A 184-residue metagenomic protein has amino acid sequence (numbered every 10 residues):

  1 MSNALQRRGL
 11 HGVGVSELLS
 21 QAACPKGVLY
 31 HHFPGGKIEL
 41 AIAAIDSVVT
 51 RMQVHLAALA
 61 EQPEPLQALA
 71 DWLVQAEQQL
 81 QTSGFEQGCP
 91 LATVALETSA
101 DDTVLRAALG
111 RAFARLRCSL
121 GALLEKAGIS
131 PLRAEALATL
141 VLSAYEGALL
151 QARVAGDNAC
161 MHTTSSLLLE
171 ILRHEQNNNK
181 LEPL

Functional and structural regions predicted by a protein language model:
M1-L5, Y145: Short hydrophobic clusters on alpha-helical segments that form packing/core surfaces in small helical domains
A4-E39, A43: Helix-turn-helix
A57-Q87, A138-V141: Hydrophobic alpha-helical connector segments
P63, A107-A108, K126-L142, G156-A159 (+1 more regions): All-alpha amphipathic helical-bundle segments outside canonical DNA-binding/catalytic cores that form hydrophobic
Q67-D71, T82-A107: Amphipathic alpha-helical segments used for helix-helix packing
Q79-T82, A122, L142-A159, I171-N177: Amphipathic C-terminal alpha-helical segment
A92, L132-Q151, T163, L167-E170: Hydrophobic alpha-helical segments that form the core of small-molecule binding pockets and/or dimer interfaces
D101-T103, F113-L137, H174-L181: Hydrophobic alpha-helical bundle segments that form small-molecule/ligand-binding pockets
